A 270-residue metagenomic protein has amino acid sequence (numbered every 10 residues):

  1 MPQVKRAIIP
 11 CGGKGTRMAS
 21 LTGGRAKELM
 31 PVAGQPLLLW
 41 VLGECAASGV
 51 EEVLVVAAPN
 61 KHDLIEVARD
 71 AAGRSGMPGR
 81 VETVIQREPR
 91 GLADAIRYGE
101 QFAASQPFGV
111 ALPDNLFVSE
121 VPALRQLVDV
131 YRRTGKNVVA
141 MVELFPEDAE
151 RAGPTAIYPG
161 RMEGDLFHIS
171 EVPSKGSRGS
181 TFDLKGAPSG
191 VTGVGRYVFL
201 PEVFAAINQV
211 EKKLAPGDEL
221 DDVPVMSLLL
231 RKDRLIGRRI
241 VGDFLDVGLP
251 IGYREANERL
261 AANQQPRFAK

Functional and structural regions predicted by a protein language model:
M1-I9, R17, P31, Q35-V110 (+2 more regions): Conserved N-terminal catalytic core of the sugar/cofactor nucleotidyltransferase
P2-K5, V172, T181, A187-K270: Conserved alpha/beta core of the MobA/IspD/sugar-nucleotide pyrophosphorylase nucleotidyltransferase superfamily
K14-S20, S180-T181: Short acidic/His/Gly/Ser-rich catalytic and metal-binding motifs that mark active-site loops of diverse hydrolases
E28, R80-E82, H168, R234-I236: Conserved beta-strand segments of alpha/beta enzyme cores
A71-P78, R161-G164, S227-L230: Short, conserved catalytic or adaptor-binding loops enriched in Gly and charged residues
V84-Q86, M141, V172-K175, R238-I240: Conserved beta-strand termini and adjacent loop/short-helix elements that scaffold enzyme active sites in alpha/beta
L112, P159-H168, R231, V241: Short acidic-glycine loop/turn motifs at beta-strand connectors
V118-A205, Q209-V210: Conserved core of the sugar-phosphate nucleotidyltransferase
